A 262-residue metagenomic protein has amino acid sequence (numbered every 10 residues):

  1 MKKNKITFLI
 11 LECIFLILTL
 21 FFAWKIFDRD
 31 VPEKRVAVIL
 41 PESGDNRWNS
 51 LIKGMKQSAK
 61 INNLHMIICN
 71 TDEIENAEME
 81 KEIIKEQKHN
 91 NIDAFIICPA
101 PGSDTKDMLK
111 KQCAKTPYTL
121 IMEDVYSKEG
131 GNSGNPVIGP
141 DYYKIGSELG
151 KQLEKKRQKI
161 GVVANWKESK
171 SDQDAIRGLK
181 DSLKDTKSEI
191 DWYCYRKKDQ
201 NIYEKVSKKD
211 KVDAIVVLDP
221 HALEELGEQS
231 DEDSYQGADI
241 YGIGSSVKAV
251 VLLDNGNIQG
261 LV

Functional and structural regions predicted by a protein language model:
F8-A23: Hydrophobic membrane-insertion alpha-helices, especially the h-region of bacterial N-terminal signal peptides
I26-L51, I68, P136, K159-E168: Short beta-strand segments enriched in small/hydrophobic residues
M55, S147-T186: An alpha-beta-alpha
A59-E80, G161-V162, L179-Q200: Short beta-strand elements in bilobed, periplasmic/extracellular small-molecule ligand-binding domains
A77-D93, K198-D213: Short, well-structured alpha-helical segments in soluble
I92, R157-Q158, D210-V212, Y235 (+1 more regions): Short, high-confidence coil segments that cap the C-terminus of an alpha-helix and link into the following beta-strand
P99-A114, Y118, L179, C194-V250: Hydrophobic alpha-helical
G102-K144, S246-N255: Flexible loop/hinge segments that line or gate small-molecule binding clefts
